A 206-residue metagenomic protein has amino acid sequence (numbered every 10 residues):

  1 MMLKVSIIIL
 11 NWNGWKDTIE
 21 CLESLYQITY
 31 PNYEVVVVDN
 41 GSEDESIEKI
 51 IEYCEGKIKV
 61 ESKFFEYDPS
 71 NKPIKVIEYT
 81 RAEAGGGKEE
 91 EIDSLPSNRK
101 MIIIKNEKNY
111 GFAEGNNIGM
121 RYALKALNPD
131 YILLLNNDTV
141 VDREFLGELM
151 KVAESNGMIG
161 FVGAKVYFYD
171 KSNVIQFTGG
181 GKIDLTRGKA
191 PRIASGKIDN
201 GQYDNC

Functional and structural regions predicted by a protein language model:
M1-Q27, N71-K72, Y79-L95: N-proximal low-complexity "stem/linker" segments adjacent to membrane-targeting elements
L22-E23, I47-E48, N117, R121 (+1 more regions): Short alpha-helix within the catalytic core of nucleotide-sugar-dependent glycosyltransferases
E23-N32, Y53-K57: Short, acidic, metal-binding catalytic loop of nucleotide-sugar glycosyltransferases
D39-S62, Y67-I74: A conserved acidic beta->alpha catalytic loop
S70-N71, A82-K88, K105-A126: Glycine-rich, basic loop-to-helix element that forms the pyrophosphate-binding segment of sugar-nucleotide handling
L127-V140: Short beta-strand-to-loop acidic/aromatic patch adjacent to the donor-nucleotide binding site
T139-F177, K182-L185: Conserved donor NDP-sugar-binding/catalytic core segment of glycosyltransferases
A164, K182-C206: Short, flexible, basic/aromatic active-site loop/helix in glycosyltransferases
